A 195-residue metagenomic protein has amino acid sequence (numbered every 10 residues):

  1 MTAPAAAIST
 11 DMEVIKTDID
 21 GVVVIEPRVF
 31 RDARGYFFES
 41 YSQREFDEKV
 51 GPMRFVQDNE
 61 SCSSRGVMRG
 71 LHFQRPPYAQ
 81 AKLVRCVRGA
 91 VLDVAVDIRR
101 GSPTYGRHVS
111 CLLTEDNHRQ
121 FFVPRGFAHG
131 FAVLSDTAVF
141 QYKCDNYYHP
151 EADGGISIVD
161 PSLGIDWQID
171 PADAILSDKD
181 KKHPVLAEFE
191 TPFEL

Functional and structural regions predicted by a protein language model:
T2-R119, S135-T137, C144, H149-L195: Non-catalytic, conserved peripheral segments adjacent to functional cores
F121, H129-L134: Short beta-strand His + acidic residue motifs that chelate non-heme Fe in jelly-roll/DSBH and cupin folds
